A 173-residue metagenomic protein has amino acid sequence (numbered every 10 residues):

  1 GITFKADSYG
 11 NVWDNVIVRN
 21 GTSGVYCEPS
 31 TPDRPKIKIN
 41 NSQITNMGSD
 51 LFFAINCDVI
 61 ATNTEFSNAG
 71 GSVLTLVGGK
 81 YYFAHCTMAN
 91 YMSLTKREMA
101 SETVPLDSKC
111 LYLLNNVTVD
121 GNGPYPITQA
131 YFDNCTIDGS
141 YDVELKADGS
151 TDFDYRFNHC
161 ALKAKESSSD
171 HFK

Functional and structural regions predicted by a protein language model:
G1-K173: Extracellular beta-rich repeat passengers
